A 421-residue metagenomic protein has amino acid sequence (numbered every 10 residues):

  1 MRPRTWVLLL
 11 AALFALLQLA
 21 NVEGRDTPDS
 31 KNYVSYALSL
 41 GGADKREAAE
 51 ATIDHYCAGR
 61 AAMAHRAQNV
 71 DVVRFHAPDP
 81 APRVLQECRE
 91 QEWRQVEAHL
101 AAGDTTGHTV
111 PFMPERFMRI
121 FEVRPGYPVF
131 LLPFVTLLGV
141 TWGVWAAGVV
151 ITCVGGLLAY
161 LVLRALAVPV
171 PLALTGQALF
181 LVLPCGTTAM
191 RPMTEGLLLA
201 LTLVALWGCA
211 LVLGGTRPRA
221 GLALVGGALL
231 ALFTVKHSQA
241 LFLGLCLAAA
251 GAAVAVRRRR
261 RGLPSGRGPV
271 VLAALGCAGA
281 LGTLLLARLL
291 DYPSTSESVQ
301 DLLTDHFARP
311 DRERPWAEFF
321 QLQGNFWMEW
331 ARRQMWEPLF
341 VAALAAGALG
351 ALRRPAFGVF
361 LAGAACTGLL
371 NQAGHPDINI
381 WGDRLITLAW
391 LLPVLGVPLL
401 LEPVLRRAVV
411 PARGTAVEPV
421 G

Functional and structural regions predicted by a protein language model:
M1-N21, A64, R267-A278, E418-G421: Start-transfer (signal-anchor) and selected internal transmembrane alpha helices of multi-pass inner/ER membrane
K45-V123: Interfacial juxtamembrane loops and adjacent helix segments that form the catalytic/substrate-binding surfaces
L158, L198-G215, L392-G396: Specific aromatic-rich, kink-prone transmembrane helix
A159-V182, V420: Transmembrane-helix signature of polytopic, membrane-embedded enzymes that assemble or transfer cell-envelope glycans
T187-L198: Short acidic/glycine- and proline-prone juxtamembrane loop motifs at membrane-interface regions of multi-pass membrane
L206, V212-L213, L241-C277, A351-L352: Perimembrane helix-loop-helix junctions
G221-H237, L243-A248: Membrane-interface alpha helices of multi-pass inner-membrane proteins
M328-G358, G368: Hydrophobic, aromatic-rich transmembrane alpha-helices and their immediate juxtamembrane boundary segments
